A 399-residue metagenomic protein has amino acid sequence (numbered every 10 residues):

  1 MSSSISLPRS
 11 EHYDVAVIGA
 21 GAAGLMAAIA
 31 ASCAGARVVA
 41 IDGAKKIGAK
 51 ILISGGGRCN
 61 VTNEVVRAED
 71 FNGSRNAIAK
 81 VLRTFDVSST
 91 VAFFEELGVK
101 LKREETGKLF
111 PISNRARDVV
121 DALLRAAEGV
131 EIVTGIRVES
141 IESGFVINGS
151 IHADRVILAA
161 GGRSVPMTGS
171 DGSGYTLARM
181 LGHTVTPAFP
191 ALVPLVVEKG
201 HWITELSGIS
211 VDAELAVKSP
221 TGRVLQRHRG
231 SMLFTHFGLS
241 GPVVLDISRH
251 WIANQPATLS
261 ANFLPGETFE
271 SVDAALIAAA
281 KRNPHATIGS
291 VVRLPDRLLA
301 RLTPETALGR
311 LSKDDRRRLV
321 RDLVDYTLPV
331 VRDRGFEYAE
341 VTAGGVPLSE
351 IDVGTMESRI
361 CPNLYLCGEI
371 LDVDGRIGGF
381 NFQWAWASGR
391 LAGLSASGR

Functional and structural regions predicted by a protein language model:
V15-A40, A392-S397: N-terminal Rossmann-like FAD-binding beta1-loop-alpha1 element of flavoenzymes
A16-I18, I41, V138, I151-P166 (+4 more regions): Short hydrophobic core segments
G43-I47, L52-I53, V61-A68, K100 (+2 more regions): An anion/pyrophosphate-binding glycine-rich loop and adjacent beta-alpha core in soluble alpha-beta enzymes
R58-R103: Glycine-rich active-site loop/strand segments that organize a redox cofactor
T134, L299-D374: A glycine-rich dinucleotide-binding beta-alpha-beta segment and adjacent secondary-structure elements that constitute
T134-G144: A conserved short coil-to-beta-strand element within the FAD-binding core of flavoproteins
R155-H201: Glycine-rich loop(s) and the adjacent beta-strand/alpha-helix scaffold that form part
S164-L181, V373-R399: A conserved FAD-binding loop/helix module that cradles the flavin
